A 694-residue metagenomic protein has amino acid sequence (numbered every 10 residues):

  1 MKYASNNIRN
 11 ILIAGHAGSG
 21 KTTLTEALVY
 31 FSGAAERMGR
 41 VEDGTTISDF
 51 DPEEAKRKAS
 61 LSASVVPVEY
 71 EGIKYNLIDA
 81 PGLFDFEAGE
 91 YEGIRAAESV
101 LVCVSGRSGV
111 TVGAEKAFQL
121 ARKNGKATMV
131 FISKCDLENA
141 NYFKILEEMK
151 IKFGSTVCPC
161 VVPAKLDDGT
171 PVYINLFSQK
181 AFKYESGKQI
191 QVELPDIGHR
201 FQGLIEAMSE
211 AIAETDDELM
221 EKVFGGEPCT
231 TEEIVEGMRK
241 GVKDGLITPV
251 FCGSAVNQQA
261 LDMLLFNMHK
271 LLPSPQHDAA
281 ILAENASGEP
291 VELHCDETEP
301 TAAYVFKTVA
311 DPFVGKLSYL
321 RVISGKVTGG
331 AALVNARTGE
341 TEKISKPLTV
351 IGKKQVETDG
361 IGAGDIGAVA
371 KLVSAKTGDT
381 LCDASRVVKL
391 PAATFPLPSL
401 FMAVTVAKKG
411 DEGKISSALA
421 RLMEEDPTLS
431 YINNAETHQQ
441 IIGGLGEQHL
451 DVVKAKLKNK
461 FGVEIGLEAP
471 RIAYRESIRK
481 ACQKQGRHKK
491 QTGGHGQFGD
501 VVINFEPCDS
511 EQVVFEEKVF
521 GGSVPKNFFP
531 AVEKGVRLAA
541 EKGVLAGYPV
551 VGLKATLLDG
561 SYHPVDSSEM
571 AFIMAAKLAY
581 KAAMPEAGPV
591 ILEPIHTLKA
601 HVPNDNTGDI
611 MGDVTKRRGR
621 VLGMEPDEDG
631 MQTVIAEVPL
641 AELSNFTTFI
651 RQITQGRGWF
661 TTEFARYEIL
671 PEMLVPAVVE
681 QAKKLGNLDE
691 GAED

Functional and structural regions predicted by a protein language model:
M1-D694: Structural and coupling elements of P-loop NTPases
